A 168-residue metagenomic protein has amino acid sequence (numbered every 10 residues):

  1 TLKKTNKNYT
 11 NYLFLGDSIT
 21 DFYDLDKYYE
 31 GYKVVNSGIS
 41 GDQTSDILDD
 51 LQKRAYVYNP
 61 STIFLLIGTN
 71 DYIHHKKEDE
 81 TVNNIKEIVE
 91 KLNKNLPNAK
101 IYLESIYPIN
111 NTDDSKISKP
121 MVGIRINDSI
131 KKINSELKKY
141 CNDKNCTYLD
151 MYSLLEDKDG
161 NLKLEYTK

Functional and structural regions predicted by a protein language model:
T1-E87, D128: Conserved SGNH/GDSL esterase-like catalytic core that processes O-acyl groups on lipids and polysaccharides
V35, Y102, T147-L149: General small-molecule cofactor/ligand-binding pocket signal
L66, E104-S105: Alpha/beta-hydrolase-fold catalytic nucleophile elbow
I88-L92: Hydrophobic positions in alpha-helices of CheY-like receiver
L96-K100: A short helix->loop->beta-strand "cap" motif at the edges of active sites that frequently abuts
P108-K168: Catalytic His-Asp segment of secreted/periplasmic serine-dependent ester chemistry enzymes
